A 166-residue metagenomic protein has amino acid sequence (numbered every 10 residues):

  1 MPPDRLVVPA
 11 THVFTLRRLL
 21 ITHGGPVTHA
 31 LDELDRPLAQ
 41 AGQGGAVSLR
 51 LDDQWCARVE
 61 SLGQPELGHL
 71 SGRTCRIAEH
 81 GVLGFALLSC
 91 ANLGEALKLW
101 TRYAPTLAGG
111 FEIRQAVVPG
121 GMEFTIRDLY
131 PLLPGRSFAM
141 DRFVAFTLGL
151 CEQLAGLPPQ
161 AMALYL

Functional and structural regions predicted by a protein language model:
M1-T125, A139, F146, P159 (+1 more regions): N-terminal low-complexity or simple alpha-helical regulatory segments that function as activation/interaction modules
P2-P3, P131-G135: A short glycine/serine-rich beta->alpha loop
D128-Y130, L150-P158: Juxtamembrane segments at transmembrane-helix boundaries in multi-pass signal-transduction membrane proteins
P134-R142: Short alpha-helix boundary/capping segments
D141-Q153: Short, non-transmembrane amphipathic alpha-helical segments
L166: Nucleic-acid nuclease catalytic cores
